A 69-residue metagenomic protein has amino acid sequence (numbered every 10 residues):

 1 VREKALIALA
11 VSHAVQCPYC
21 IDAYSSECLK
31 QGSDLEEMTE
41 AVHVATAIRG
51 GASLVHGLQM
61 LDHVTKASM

Functional and structural regions predicted by a protein language model:
V1-M69: Hydrophobic alpha-helical segments
